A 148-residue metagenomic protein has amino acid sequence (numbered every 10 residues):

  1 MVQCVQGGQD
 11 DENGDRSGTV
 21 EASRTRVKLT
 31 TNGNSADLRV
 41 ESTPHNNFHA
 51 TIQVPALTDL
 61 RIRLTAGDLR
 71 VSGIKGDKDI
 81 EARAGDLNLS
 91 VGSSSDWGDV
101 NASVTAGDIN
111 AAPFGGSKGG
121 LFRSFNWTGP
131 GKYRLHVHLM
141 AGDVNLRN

Functional and structural regions predicted by a protein language model:
M1-V2, G98: A compact, surface-exposed functional segment
C4-T43: Mid-chain, structured segments of secreted extracytoplasmic proteins
Q6-G8, S42-P44, A56, A66-D68 (+3 more regions): Beta-strand elements of well-folded, non-transmembrane domains
Q9-N13, V20, E41-T51, P113-K132: Short acidic/polar N-terminal linker immediately downstream of export determinants
A22-R24, G33-S35, H45-N47, P55-L57 (+3 more regions): Extracytoplasmic
K28-T30, R39, T51-Q53, R70 (+2 more regions): Generic structural detector for well-ordered beta-strands
D59-R70, D77-D79: Mid-length scaffold segments of soluble, non-membrane domains
S72-I74, K78-A82, D86-N148: Short, surface-exposed interaction patches in beta-rich subdomains that mediate adhesion/assembly near membranes
